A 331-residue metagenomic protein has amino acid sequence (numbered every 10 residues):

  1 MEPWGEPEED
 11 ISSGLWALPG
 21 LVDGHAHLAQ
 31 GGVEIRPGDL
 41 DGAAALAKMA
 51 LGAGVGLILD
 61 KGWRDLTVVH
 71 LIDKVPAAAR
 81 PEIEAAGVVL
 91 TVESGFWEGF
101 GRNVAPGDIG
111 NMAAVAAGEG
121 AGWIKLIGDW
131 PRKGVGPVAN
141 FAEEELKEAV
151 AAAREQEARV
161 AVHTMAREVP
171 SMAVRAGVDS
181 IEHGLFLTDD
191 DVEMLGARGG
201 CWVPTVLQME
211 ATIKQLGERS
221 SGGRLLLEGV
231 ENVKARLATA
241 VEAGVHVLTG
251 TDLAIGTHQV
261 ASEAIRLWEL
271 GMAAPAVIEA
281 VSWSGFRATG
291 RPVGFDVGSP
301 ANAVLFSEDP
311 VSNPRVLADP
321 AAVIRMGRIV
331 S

Functional and structural regions predicted by a protein language model:
M1-P19: Histidine-rich, glycine-flanked metal-binding segment
L15-A77, S94-G99: Metal-associated gating/positioning segment near the N- to mid-region
L28-L40, E93-V104, K133-A139, K214 (+1 more regions): Acidic/histidine-rich helix-loop elements that form or flank divalent-metal/phosphate-binding sites at the catalytic
D39-M49, G101-A117, M165-V169: Short, acidic/polar
A43-V69, R80-T91, E119-G134, R159 (+2 more regions): Divalent metal-dependent hydrolysis catalytic cores, especially in the metallo-beta-lactamase
S94-K147: Active-site gating/metal-coordination segments in enzymes
K133-K234, E242-L248, L253-I255: Active-site core of metal-dependent hydrolases
E155, V230-D309: His/Asp/Glu-enriched, well-ordered alpha-helical/loop segment that forms or immediately abuts the divalent-metal
